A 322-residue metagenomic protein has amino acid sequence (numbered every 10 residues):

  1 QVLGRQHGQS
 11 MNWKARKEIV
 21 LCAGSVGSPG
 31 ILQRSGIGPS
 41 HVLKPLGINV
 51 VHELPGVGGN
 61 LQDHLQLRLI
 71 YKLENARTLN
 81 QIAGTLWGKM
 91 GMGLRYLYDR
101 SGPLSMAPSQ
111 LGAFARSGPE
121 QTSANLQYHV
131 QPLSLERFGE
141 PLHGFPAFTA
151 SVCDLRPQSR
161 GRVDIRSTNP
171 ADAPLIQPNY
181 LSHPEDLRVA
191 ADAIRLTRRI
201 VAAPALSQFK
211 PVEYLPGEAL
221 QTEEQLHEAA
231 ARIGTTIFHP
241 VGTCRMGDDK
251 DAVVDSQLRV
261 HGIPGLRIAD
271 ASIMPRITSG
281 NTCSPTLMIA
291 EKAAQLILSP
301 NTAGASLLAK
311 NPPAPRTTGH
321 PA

Functional and structural regions predicted by a protein language model:
Q1-M92: Glycine-rich loop(s) and the adjacent beta-strand/alpha-helix scaffold that form part
L21-P29, L187, C283-L287, E291: Short alpha-helical patches at coil-to-helix transitions and adjacent helical residues in well-structured domains
E74-T78, W87, G91-P285, A293-H320: FAD-dependent oxidoreductase catalytic-site/capping-region signature
